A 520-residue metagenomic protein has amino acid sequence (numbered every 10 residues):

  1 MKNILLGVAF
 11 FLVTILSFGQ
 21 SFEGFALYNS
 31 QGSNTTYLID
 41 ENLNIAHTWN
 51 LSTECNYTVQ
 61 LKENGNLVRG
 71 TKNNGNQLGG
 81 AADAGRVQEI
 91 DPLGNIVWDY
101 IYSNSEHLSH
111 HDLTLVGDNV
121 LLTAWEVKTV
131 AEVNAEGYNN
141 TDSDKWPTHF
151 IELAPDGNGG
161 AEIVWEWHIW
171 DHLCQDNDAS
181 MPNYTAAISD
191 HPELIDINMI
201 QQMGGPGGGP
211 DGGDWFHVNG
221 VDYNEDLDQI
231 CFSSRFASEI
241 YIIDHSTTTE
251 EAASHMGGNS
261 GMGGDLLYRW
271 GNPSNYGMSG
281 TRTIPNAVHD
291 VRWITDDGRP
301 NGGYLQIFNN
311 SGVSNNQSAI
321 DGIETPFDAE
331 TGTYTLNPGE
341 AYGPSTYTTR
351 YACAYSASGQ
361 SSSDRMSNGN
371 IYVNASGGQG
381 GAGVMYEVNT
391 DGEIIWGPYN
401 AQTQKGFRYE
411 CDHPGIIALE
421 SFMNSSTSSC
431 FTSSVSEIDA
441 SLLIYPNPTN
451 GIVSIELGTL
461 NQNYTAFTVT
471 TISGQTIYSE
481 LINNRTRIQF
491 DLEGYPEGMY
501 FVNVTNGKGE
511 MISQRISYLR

Functional and structural regions predicted by a protein language model:
M1-S21, V435, Q475, R520: Bacterial Sec-dependent N-terminal signal peptides
K2-N3, S21-F22, T390-E393, C411-E456 (+4 more regions): Extracellular low-complexity Ser/Thr/Asn/Gly-rich intrinsically disordered segments
L5, T249, T486: Glycine-rich, phosphate-binding/catalytic loops in enzymes
A9-F10, T14-L16, G117, S436 (+2 more regions): N-terminal non-cleavable signal-anchor helices
I15-G24, V221, P448, L492-E497: Short, surface-exposed loop and linker segments with low hydrophobicity and enrichment for Pro/Ser/Thr
Q20-F431: Histidine-/acidic-rich catalytic cores in large beta-rich domains
E41, E437-R520: C-terminal outer-membrane/trafficking sorting elements
